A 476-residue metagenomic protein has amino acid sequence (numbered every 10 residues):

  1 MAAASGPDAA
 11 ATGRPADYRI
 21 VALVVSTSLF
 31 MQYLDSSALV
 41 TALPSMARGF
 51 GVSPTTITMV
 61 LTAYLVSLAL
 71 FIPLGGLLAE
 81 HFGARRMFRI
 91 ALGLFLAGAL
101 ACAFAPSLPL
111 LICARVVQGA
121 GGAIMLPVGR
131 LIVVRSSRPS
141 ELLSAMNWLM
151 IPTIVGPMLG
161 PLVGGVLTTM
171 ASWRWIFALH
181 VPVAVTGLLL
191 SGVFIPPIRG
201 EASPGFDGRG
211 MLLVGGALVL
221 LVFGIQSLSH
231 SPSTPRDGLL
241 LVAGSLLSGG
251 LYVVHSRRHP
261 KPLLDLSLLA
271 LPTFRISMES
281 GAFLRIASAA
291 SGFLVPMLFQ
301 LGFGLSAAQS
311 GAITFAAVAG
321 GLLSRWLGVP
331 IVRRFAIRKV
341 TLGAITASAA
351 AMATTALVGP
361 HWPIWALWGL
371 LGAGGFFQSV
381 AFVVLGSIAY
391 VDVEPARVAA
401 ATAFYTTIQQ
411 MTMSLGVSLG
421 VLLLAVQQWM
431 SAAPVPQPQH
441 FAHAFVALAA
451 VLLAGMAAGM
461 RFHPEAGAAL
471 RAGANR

Functional and structural regions predicted by a protein language model:
M1-D17, M460-R476: Intrinsic disorder in cytosolic terminal tails and internal cytosolic loops of multi-pass membrane transporters
A10-R14, L96, V185, S248: Short, motif-level signal for alpha-helix interfacial/capping segments enriched in acidic residues and aromatics/proline
Y18-L34, L39-L43, F50-Y64, L74-G76 (+7 more regions): 12-transmembrane solute porter fold
I72-G76, E80-R209: Helix-loop-helix hairpins in multi-pass membrane proteins, especially solute transporters
L100-A101, V166, F223, G250 (+1 more regions): Alpha-helical transmembrane segments of multipass membrane proteins
A103-L110, G192-I195, I225-S231, V253-R257 (+2 more regions): Transmembrane helix-loop junctions and nearby membrane-interface residues
I132, S136, V166, F194 (+4 more regions): A residue-level signal for alpha-helical anchor/packing sites in multi-pass solute transporters
T169-S280, L305-S306, L448-A449: Hydrophobic transmembrane-helix bundles of small-molecule transporters
